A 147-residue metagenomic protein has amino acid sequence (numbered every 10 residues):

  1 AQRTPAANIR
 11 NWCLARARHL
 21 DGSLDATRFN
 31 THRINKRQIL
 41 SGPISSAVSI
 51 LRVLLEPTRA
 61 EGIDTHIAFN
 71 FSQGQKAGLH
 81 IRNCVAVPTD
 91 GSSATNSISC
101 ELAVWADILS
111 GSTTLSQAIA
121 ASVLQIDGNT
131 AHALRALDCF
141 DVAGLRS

Functional and structural regions predicted by a protein language model:
Q2-S147: Feature captures hydrophobic
